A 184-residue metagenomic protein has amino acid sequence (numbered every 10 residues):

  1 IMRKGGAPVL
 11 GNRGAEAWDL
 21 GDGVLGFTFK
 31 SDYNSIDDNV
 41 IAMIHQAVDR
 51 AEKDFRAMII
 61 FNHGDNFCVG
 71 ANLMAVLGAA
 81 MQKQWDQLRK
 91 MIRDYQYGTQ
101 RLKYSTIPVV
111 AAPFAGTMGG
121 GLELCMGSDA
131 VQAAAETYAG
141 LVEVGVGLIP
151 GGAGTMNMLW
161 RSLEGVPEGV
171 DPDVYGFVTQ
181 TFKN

Functional and structural regions predicted by a protein language model:
I1-S31: Short beta-strand/loop segment at the start of cytosolic alpha/beta domains
D22-T28, I41-D86, R93-A112, A134-Y138: A structural preference for short, pocket-lining loop segments at secondary-structure junctions
S31, G64, S162: A broadly conserved detector of short glycine/acidic/proline-rich loop/turn motifs that flank catalytic sites and bind
L88-I92, Q96, Q100-N184: Conserved catalytic cores of soluble enzyme domains, especially glycine-rich substrate-binding beta-alpha loops
